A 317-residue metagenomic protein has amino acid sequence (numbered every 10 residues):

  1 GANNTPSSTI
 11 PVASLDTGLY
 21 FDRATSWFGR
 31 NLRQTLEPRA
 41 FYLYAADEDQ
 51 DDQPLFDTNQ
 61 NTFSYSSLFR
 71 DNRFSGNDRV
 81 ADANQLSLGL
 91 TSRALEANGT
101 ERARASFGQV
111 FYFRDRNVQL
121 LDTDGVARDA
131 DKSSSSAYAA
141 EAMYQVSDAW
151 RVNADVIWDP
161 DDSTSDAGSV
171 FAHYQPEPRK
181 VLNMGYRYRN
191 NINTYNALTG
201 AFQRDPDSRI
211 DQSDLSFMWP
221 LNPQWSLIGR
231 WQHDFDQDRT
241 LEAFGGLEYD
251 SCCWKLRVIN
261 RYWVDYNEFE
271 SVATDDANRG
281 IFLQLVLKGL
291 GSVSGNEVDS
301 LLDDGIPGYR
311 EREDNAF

Functional and structural regions predicted by a protein language model:
G1-F317: Outer-membrane beta-barrel translocator/pore domains, especially the C-terminal barrels of Gram-negative outer-membrane
